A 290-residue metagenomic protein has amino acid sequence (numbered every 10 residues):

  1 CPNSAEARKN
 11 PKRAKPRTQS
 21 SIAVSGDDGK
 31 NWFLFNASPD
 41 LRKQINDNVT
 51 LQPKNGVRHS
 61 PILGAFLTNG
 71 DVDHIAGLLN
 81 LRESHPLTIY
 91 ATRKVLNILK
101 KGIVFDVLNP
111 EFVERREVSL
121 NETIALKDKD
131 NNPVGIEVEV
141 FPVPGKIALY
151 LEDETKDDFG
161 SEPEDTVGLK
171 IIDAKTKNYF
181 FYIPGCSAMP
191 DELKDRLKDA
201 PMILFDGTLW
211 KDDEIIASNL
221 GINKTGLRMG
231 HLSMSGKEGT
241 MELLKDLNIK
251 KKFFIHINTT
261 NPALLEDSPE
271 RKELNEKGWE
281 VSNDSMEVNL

Functional and structural regions predicted by a protein language model:
C1-T50, K54, V118-R196, D284-L290: Core dinuclear metal-dependent hydrolase active-site scaffold
L34-S38, P61-D73, A91-T92, F181-C186 (+3 more regions): Active-site neighborhood of phospho(di)ester-bond hydrolases with catalytic His/Asp-centered motifs
D40-S84: Di-metal (Zn2+ and/or Mg2+/Mn2+) metal-binding site signature of metallo-dependent hydrolases with the MBL/beta-CASP
S60, G70, E111, V134-I136 (+3 more regions): Structured loop/turn residues at beta-strand edges in well-structured enzyme cores
L81-E117: Long, hydrophobic, well-ordered secondary-structure blocks that form the structural core and pocket-lining surfaces
P86-T88, E114, E137, Y179 (+2 more regions): Residues at the starts of beta-strands that form the adenosine-phosphate
V95-K100, I124-A125, D212, T260-L264 (+1 more regions): Short, charged/polar "capping" segments at the starts of alpha-helices and the immediately preceding loops
E164-T166, A174-Y179, C186-M286: Cap/insert and terminal regions of metallo-dependent hydrolase folds
